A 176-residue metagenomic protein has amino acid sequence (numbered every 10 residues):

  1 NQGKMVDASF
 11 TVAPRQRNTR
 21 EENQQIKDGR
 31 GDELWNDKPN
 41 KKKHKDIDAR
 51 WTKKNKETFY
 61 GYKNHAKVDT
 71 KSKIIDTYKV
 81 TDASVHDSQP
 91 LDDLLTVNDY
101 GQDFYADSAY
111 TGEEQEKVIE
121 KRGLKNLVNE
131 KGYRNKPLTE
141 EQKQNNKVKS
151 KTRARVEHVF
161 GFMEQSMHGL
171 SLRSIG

Functional and structural regions predicted by a protein language model:
N1-R122, N129: Polybasic low-complexity intrinsically disordered regions
D103, S108-G176: Helix-centered, glycine/charged polyanion-binding patches within enzymatic domains that contact phosphate-containing
